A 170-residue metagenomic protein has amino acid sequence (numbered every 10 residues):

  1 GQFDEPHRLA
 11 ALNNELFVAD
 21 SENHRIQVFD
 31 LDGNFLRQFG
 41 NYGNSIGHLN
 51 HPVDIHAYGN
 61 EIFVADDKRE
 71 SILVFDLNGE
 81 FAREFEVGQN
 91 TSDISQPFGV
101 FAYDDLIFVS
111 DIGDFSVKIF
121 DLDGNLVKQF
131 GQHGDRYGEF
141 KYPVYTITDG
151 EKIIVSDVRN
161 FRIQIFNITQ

Functional and structural regions predicted by a protein language model:
G1-N13, S45-G59, T91-D104, R136-G150: Beta-rich, blade/repeat-based domains predominating in secreted/periplasmic proteins but also intracellular
F3, N23, L49-N50, R69 (+4 more regions): A detector of repeated loop/turn-to-beta-strand junctions in beta-rich toroidal repeat architectures
V18-H24, V64-E70, V109-I112, V155-R159: Conserved beta-strand positions in repeat-built beta-propeller and related beta-rich domains
D30-N34, D76-E80, D121-N125, N167-Q170: Short loop/turn segments that connect beta-strands within beta-propeller blades
L36-N41, A82-V87, V127-Q132: Beta-propeller fold detector
K141-Q170: Blade-level signature of beta-propeller repeat domains, shared across WD40, Kelch, NHL, RCC1 and BNR/Asp-box propellers
